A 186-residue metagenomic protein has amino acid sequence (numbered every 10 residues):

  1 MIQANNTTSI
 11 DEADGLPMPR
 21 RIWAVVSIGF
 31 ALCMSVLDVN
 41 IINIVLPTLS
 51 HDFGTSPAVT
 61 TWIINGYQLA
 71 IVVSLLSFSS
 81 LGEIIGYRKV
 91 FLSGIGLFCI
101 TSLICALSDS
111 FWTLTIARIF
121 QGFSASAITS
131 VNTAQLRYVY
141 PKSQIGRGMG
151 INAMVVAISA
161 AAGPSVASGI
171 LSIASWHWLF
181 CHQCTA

Functional and structural regions predicted by a protein language model:
I2-A186: Transmembrane-helix bundle of Major Facilitator Superfamily
